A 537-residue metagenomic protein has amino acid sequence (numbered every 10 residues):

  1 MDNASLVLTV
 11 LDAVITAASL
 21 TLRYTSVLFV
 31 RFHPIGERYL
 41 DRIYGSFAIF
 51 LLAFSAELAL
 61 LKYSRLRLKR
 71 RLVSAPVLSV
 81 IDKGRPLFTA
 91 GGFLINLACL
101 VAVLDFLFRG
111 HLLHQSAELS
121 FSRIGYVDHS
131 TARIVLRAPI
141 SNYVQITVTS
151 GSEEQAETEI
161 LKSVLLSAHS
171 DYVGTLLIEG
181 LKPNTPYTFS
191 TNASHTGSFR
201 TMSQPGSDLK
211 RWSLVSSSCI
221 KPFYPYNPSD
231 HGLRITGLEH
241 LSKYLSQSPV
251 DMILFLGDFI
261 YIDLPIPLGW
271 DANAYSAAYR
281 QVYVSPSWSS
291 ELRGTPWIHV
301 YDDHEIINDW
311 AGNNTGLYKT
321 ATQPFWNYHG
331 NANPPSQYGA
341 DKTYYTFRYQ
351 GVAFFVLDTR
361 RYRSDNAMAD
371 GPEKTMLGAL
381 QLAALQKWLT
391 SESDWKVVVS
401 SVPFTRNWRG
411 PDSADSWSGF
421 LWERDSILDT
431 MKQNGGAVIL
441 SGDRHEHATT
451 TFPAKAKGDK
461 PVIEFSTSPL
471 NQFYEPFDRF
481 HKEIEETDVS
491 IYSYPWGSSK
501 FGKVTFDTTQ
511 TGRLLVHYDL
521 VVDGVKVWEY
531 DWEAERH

Functional and structural regions predicted by a protein language model:
D2-H537: Metal-dependent phosphoester/phosphodiester hydrolase catalytic core
